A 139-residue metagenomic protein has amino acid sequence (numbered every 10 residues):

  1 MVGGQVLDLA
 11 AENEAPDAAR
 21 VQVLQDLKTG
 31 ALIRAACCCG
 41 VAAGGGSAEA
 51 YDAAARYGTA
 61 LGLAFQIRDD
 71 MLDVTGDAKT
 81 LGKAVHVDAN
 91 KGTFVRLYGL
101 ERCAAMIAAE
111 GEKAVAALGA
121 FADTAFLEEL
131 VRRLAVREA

Functional and structural regions predicted by a protein language model:
M1-A139: All-alpha prenyltransferase/terpene-synthase fold signal
